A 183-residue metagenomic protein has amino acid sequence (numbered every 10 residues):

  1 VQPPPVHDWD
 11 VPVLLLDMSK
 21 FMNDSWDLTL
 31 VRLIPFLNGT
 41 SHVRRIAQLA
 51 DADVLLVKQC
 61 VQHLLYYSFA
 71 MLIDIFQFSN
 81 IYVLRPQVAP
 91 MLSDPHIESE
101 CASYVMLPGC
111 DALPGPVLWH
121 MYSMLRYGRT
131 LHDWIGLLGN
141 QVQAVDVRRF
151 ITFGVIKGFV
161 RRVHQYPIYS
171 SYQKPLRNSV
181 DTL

Functional and structural regions predicted by a protein language model:
V1-Q2, T152, H164-I168: Long, compositionally biased, serine/threonine/proline- and charge-rich low-complexity regions
V1-S19: Hydrophobic packing positions characteristic of elongated beta-solenoid/beta-helix-type spike/fiber shafts
L16, F21-T29, S79, R85: Fold-level signal for large, globular catalytic cores of enzyme and receptor domains
H42-V54, H120-V145, L183: Short helix-coil junctions and helix-kink-helix linkers
I46, V61-Y67, W134, F150-G158 (+1 more regions): Basic amphipathic alpha-helical segments that dock to polyanions
D51-H63, N140-I156: Short amphipathic alpha-helical interaction segments
L65-F76, V155-Y166: A short, conserved structural fragment
F78-M121, I168-L183: Short, amphipathic alpha-helical interaction segments positioned at domain boundaries
